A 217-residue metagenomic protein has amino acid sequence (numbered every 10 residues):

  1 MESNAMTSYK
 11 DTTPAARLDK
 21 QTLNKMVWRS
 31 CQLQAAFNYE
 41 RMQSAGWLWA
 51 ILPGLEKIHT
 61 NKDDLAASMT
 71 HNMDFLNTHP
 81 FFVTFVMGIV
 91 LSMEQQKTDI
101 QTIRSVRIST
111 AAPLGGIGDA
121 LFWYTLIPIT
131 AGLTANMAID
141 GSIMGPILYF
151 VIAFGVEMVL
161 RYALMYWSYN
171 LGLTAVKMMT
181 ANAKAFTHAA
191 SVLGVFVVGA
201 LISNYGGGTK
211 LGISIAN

Functional and structural regions predicted by a protein language model:
M1-T102: Soluble N-terminal domains of membrane-associated systems
Q34-W49, T110-W123, V151-V159: Alpha-helical transmembrane segments of integral membrane proteins, especially early/N-terminal helices
A50-P53, K57, G88, G132 (+3 more regions): Alpha-helical scaffold segments in soluble metabolic enzymes
T84, F122-L126, L160-S168: Alpha-helical transmembrane segments and their lipid-water interface positions in multi-pass membrane proteins
F85-L91, F122-L133, G194-I202: Hydrophobic alpha-helical transmembrane segments of multi-pass integral membrane proteins
V90-A112, T174-F186: Short membrane-interface loop/juxtamembrane segments of multi-pass integral membrane proteins
S105-A138: Transmembrane alpha-helical segments and their cytosolic interface motifs in multi-pass membrane proteins
M137-N217: Membrane-embedded alpha-helical modules
